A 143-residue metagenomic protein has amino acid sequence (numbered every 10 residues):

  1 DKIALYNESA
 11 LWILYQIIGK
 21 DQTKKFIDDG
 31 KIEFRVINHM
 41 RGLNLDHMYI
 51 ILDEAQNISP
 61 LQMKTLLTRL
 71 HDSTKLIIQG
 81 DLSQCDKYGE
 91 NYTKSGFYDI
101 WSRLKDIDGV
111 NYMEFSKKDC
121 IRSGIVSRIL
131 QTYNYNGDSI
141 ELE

Functional and structural regions predicted by a protein language model:
D1-L52, Q56-E143: Conserved helicase motor core of SF1/SF2 NTP-dependent helicases
